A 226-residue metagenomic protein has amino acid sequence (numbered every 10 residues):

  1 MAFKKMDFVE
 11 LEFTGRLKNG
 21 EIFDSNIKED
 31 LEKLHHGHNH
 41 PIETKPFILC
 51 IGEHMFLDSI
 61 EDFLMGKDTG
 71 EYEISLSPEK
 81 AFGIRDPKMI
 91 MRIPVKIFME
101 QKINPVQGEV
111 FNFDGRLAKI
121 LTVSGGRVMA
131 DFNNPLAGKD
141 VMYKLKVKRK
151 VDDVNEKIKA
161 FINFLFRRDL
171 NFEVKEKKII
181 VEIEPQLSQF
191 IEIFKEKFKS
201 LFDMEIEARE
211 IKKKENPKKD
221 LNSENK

Functional and structural regions predicted by a protein language model:
M1-K226: FKBP-type peptidyl-prolyl cis-trans isomerases
